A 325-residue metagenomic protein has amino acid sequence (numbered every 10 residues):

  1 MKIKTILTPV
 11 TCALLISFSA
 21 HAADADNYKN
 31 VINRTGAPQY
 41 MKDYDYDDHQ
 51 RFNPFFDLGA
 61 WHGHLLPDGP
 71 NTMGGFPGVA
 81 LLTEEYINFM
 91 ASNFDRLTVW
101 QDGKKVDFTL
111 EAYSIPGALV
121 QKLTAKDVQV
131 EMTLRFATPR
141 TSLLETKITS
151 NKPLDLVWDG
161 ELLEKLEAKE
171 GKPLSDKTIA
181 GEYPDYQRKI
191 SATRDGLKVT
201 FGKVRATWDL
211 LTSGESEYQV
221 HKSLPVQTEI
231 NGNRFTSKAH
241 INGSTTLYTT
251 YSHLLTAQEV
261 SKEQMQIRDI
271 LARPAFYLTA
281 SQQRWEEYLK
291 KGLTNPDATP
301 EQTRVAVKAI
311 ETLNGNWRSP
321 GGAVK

Functional and structural regions predicted by a protein language model:
M1-V10: Bacterial N-terminal signal peptides that target proteins for export
K2, L14, Y40, V220 (+2 more regions): Generic N-terminal leader/processing signal
I3-K4, F18, K325: Short intrinsically disordered, low-complexity coil segments enriched in acidic
P9-S17: Bacterial N-terminal signal peptides
H21-E301: Terminal accessory carbohydrate-recognition/targeting modules of carbohydrate-active enzymes
L255, P296-K325: Extended glycan-interaction surfaces of carbohydrate-active proteins
